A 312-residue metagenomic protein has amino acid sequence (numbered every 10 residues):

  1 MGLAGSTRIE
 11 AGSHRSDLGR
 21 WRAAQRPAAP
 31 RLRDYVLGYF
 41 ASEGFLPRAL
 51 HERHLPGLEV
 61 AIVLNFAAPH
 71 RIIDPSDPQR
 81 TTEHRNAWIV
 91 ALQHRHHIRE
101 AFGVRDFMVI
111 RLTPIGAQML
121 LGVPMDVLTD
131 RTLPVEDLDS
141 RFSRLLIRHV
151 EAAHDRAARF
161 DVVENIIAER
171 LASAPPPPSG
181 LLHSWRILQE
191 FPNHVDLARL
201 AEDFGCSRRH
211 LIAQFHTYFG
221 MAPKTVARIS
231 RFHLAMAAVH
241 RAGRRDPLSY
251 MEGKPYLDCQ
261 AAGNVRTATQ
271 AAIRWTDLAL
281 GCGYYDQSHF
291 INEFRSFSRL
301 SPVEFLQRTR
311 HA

Functional and structural regions predicted by a protein language model:
M1-R208, Y218-P223, I229, A237-Y285 (+1 more regions): Alpha-helical bundle regulatory/interaction domains
Q214, E293: Residues within the DNA-recognition helix of helix-turn-helix
